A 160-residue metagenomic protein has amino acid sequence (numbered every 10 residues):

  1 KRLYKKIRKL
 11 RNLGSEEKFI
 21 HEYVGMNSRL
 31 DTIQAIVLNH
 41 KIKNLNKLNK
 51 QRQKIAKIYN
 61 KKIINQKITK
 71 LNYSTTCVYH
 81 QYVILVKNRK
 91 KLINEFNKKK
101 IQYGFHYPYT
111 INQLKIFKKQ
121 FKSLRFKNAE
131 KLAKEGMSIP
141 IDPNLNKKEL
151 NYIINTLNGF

Functional and structural regions predicted by a protein language model:
R2-F160: PLP-dependent aminotransferase class I/II
